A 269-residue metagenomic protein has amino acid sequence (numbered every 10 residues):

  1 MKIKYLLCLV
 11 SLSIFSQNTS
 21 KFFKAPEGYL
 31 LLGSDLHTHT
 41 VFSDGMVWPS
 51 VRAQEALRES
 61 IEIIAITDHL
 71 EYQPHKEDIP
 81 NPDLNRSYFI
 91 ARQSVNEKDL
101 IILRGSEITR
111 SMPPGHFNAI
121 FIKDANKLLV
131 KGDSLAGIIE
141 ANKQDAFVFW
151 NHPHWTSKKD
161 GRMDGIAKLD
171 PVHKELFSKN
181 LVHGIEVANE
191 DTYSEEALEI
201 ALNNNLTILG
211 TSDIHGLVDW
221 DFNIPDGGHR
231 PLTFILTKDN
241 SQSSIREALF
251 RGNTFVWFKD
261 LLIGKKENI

Functional and structural regions predicted by a protein language model:
K2, Q17-S34, S50-Q54, M112-K123 (+1 more regions): Charged catalytic cores and adjacent phosphate/nucleic-acid-binding surfaces used for phosphate/nucleic-acid chemistry
I3-S13: Sec-dependent N-terminal signal peptides
L9-S11, G45, A56, I263: Amphipathic, positively biased hydrophobic alpha-helical segments used for protein targeting and membrane insertion
S11, K143, F250-N253: Generic secondary-structure transition motif, activating predominantly at the C-termini of alpha-helices
T19-N151, T156-D160, A167, V187-N203: A metal-dependent hydrolase metal-coordination microenvironment
